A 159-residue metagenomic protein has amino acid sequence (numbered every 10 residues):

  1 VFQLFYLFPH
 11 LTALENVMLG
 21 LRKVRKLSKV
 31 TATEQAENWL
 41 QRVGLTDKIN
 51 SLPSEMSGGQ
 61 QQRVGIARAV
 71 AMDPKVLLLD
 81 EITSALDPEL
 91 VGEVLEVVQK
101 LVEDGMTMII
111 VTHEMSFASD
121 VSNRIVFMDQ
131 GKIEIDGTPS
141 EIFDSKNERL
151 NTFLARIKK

Functional and structural regions predicted by a protein language model:
L11-L19: Short coil-to-helix segment of the ABC ATPase nucleotide-binding domain corresponding to the Q-loop/switch region
S51, M72, D104: Conserved signature/switch motifs of ABC ATPase nucleotide-binding domains
L52-M56, Q60: Conserved ABC ATPase signature
L77-D80: Catalytic Walker B motif of ABC-type/P-loop ATPase nucleotide-binding domains
T112-H113: H-loop/switch region of ABC-family ATPase nucleotide-binding domains
A118-D120: A short, surface-exposed alpha-helical micro-motif characterized by mixed small hydrophobic and charged/polar residues
